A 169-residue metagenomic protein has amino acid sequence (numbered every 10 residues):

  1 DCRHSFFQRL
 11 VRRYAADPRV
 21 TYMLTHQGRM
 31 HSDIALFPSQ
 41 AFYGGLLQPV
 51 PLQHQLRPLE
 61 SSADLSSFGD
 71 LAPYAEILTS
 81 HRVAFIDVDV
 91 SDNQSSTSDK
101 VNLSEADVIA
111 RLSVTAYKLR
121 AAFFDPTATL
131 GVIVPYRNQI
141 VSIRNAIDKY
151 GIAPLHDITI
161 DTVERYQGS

Functional and structural regions predicted by a protein language model:
D1-S169: Conserved helicase motor core of SF1/SF2 NTP-dependent helicases
